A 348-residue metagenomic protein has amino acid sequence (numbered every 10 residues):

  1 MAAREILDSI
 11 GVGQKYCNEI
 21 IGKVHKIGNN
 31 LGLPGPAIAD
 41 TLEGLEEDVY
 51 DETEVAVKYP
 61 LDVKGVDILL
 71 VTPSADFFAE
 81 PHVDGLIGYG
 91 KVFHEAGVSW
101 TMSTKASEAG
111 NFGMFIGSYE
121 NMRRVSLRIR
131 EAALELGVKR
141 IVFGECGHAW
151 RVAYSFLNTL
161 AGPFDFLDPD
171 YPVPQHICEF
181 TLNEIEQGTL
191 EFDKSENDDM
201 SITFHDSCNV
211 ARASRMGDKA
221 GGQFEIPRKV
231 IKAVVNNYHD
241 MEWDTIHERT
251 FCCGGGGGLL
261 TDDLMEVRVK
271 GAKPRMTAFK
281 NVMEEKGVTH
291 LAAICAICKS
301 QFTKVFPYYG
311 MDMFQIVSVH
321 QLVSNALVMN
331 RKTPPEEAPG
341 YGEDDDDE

Functional and structural regions predicted by a protein language model:
M1, T72-F77, K105-I116, E120 (+4 more regions): Local cysteine-cluster metal-coordination motifs and their immediate loop/turn environment, predominantly Fe-S cluster
M1-T159, G340-E348: Iron-sulfur-cluster electron-transfer modules
M1-V24, V57-V66, I87, K91 (+8 more regions): Iron-sulfur (Fe-S) cluster-binding modules
S74, C178-T181, C208, C295 (+1 more regions): Short, flexible loop/turn elements at secondary-structure junctions
V83, Y154-L157, M216-G217, T303-P307: Short amphipathic alpha-helical segments
T104-A106, I177-C178, D206, E242 (+1 more regions): Residues at the C-termini of beta-strands that transition into short coil/loop
R123-I129, F180-T189: Active-site glycine-rich loop that binds ribose-phosphate moieties when present
V142, C146, D170-I185: Catalytic core of nucleotide-activated saccharide and alditol-phosphate transferases
